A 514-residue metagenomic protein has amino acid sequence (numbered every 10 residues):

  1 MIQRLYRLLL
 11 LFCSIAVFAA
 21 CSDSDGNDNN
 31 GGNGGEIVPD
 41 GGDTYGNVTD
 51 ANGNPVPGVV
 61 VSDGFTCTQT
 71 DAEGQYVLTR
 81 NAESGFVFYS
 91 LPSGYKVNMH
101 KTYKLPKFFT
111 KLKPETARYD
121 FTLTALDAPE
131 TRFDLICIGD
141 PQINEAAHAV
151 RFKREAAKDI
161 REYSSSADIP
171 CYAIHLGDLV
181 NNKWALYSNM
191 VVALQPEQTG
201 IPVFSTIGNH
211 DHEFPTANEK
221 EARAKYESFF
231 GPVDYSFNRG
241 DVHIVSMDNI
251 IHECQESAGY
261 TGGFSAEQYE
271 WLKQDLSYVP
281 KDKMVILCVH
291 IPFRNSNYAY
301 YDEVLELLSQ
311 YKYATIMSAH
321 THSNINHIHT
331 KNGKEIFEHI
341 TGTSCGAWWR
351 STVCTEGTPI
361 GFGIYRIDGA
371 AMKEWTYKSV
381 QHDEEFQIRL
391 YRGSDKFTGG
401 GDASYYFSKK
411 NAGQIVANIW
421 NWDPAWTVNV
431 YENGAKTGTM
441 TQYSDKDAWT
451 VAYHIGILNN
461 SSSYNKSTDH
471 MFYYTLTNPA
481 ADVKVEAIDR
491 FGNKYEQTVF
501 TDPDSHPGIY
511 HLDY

Functional and structural regions predicted by a protein language model:
I2, L11-Y45: Bacterial Sec-dependent N-terminal signal peptides
S24, P39-D43, G94-Y187: N-terminal active-site segment of His-dependent metallophosphoesterases
G42-F65: Short, ordered, surface-exposed loop/turn motifs in non-cytosolic proteins
V59-D63, V87, V428-V430: Hydrophobic beta-strand segments
F65-R80, T441-Y443: Short, acidic Ser/Thr/Gly-rich low-complexity loop/linker segments typical of extracellular and cell-surface proteins
S93-K101, L105-E115, A185-K273, S277-V279 (+3 more regions): Extended active-site neighborhood of metal-dependent phosphoesterases/phosphodiesterases
I336-W422, W426-N429, N433, S467-T498: Binuclear metal-dependent phosphoesterase catalytic core
D447-Y474: Aromatic sugar-binding surface patches on proteins that engage polysaccharides or sugar-phosphate polymers
